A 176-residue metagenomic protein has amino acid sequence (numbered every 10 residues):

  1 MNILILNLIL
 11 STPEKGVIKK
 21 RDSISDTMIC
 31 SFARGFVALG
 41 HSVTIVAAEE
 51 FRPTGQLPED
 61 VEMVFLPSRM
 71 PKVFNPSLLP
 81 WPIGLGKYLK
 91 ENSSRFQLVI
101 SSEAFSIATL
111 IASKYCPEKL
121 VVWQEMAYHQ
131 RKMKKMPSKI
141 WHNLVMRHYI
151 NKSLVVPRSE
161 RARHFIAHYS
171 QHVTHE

Functional and structural regions predicted by a protein language model:
M1-F51: N-terminal subdomain of nucleotide-sugar transferases
I3-L4, L98-I100, S113-R131, V155-V156: Active-site proximal beta-strand in glycosyltransferases
T12, K72-V73, I107, L120-P137 (+1 more regions): A short, histidine- and acid-enriched strand-loop-helix "catalytic/donor-clamping" loop that lines the nucleotide-sugar
I24-S25, P80, Y128-N151: Nucleotide-sugar donor phosphate/pyrophosphate-binding loop at the beta->alpha transition of glycosyltransferases
C30-R34, K90, S138-R158: Membrane-proximal helix-turn-helix segments that form the acceptor-binding/catalytic region of lipid-linked
E49-T54, N151-H175: A short, active-site helix/loop in glycosyltransferases that binds the activated sugar's phosphate group
E59-K87, R131-M133, P137-S138: A short, charged, and often flexible helix/loop element on the N-terminal side of the glycosyltransferase catalytic
L89-A108, E118-V122: Short N-terminal targeting/anchoring amphipathic segment
